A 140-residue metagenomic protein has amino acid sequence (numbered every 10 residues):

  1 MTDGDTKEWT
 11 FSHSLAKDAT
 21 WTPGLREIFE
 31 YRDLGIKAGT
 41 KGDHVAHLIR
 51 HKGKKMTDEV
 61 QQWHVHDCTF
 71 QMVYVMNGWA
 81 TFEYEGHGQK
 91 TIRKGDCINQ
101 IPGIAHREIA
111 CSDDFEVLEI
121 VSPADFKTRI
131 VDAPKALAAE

Functional and structural regions predicted by a protein language model:
T2-L15, R107-E140: Double-stranded beta-helix
T20-W63, T69: A short glycine-rich, His/Asp/Glu-containing loop-to-beta-strand
I36, H51, K94, P102 (+1 more regions): Active-site donor-binding loop signature of nucleotide-sugar glycosyltransferases
L48-H51, V65-F82, I120-P123: Short, conserved beta-strand element in jelly-roll/cupin
L48-R50, D96, H106: Hydrophobic/aromatic beta-strand elements that line small-molecule binding cavities or substrate pockets in beta-rich
M56, G78-E83, C97: Short beta-strand segments in beta-sandwich/barrel cores
E85-H87, A110-C111: Conserved catalytic-core motifs of eukaryotic protein kinase domains, centered on the activation segment
G86-G103: Short acidic-glycine-tyrosine-enriched beta hairpin
